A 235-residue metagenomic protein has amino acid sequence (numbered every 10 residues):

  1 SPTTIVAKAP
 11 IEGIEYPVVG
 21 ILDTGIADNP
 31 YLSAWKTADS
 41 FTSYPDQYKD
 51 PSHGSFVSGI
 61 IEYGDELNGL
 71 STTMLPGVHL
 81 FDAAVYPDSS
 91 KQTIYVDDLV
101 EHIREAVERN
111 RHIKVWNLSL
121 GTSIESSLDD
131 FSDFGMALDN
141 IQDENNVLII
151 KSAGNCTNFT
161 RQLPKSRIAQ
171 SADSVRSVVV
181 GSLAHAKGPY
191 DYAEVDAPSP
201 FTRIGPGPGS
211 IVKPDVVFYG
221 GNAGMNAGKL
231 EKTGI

Functional and structural regions predicted by a protein language model:
T4-P45, I60-I61, V216: Acidic-leg catalytic submotif of subtilisin-like serine proteases
A9-I11, F56-G59, G64-L67, T73 (+6 more regions): Catalytic cores of nucleotide-enabled group-transfer and carboxylate-activating enzymes in metabolic and assembly-line
P17, G25, Y31, R167-I235: Extracellular S/T/G-rich loop segment that most often corresponds to the catalytic His/Ser-adjacent loop
L22-G25, A84-Y86, L118-T122, S152-N155 (+2 more regions): Active-site-proximal beta-strand/loop segments in catalytic clefts of secreted hydrolases
L22-N29, S58-P76, R104-R109: Flexible, small-residue-rich helix->loop connector segments that border functional cores
I61, N68-K91, K114-S119: Short helix-loop-beta-strand segments that form the rim/entrance of peptidase-like active sites
Y86-R176: Substrate-binding/access-modulating region of protease and related hydrolase catalytic domains
